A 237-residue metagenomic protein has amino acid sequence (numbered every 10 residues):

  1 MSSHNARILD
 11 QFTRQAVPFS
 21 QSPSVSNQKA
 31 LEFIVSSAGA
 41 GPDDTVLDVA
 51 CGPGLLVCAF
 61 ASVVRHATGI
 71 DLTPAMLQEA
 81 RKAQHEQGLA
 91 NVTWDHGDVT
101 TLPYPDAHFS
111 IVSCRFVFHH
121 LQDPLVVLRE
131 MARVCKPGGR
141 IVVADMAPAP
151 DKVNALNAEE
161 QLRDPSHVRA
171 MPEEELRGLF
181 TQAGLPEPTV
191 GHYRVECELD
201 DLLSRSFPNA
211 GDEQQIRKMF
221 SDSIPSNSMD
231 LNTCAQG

Functional and structural regions predicted by a protein language model:
M1-G41, L55-A59, M76-E79, E86-Q87 (+1 more regions): Conserved class I S-adenosyl-L-methionine
L47-V49, P53-T101: Class I SAM-dependent methyltransferase SAM/SAH-binding core
P53, P124, E187-G237: Conserved Class I S-adenosyl-L-methionine
T100-I111: A short acidic, Gly/Pro-enriched loop at the edge of an enzyme's catalytic core that lines a small-molecule cofactor
S110-Q122: A short SAM/SAH-binding and catalytic strip from SAM-dependent methyltransferases
L125-P137: A short glycine-rich, Lys/Arg-flanked "PGG" loop and its adjoining helix->strand segment in the class I
V142-H167: Conserved class I S-adenosyl-L-methionine
R169-A183: Short alpha-helix
